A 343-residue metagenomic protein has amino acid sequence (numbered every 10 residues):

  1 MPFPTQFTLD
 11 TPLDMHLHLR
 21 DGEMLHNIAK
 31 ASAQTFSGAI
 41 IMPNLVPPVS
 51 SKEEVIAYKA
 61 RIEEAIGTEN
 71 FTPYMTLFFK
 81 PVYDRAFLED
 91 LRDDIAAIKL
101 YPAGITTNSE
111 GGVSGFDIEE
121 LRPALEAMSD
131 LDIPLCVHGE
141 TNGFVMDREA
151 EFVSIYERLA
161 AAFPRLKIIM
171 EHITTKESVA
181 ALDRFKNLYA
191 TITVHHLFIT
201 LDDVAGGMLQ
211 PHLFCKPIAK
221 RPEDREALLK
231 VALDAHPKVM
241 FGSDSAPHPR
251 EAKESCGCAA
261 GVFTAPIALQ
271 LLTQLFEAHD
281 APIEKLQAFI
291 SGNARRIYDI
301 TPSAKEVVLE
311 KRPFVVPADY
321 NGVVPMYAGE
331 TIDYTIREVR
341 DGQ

Functional and structural regions predicted by a protein language model:
M1-A33: Replace "His-x-His-based motif
F3-P4, F87-L100, N108-F241: Histidine/acidic residue-rich metal-binding segments in metalloenzymes
D10-G22, L135-T141, I192, S245: Histidine-centered catalytic micro-motifs
D14-M15, N27-E54, G67-K80, A96-N108 (+2 more regions): Divalent metal-dependent hydrolysis catalytic cores, especially in the metallo-beta-lactamase
D21-M24, F79-Y83, H172-K176: Short beta->alpha connector loops
P73, R92, D147-R165, D183-V194 (+2 more regions): Short, electropositive alpha-helical surface patch
I192-A259, V307-R340: Active-site neighborhoods of metal-dependent hydrolases
D234-T301: His/Asp/Glu-enriched, well-ordered alpha-helical/loop segment that forms or immediately abuts the divalent-metal
